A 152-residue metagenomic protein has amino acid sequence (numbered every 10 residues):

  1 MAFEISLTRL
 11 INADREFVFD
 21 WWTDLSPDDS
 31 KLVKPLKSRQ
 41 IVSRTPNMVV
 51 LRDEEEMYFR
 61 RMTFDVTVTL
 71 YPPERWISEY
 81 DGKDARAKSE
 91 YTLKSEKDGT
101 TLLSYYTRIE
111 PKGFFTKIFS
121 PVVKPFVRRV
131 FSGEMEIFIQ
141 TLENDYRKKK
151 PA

Functional and structural regions predicted by a protein language model:
M1, I41-M48, T69-P72, S95-D98: Short, ordered beta-strand-loop transition motifs
M1-P46: Hydrophobic ligand-binding cavity/cleft-lining segments
E4, E96, K148-P151: Extended beta-strand/beta-hairpin segments
E4-I5, P35-S38, V50-R52, E74-I77 (+1 more regions): Short structured motifs
R9, S104-T107: Short, hydrophobic/aromatic-enriched beta-strand segments in well-ordered soluble domains
V18-W22, D28, L51, V68 (+3 more regions): Hydrophobic pocket/interface hotspot
E56-T100, R108: Hydrophobic-ligand binding "helix-grip"
I109-A152: A conserved amphipathic terminal alpha-helix motif
